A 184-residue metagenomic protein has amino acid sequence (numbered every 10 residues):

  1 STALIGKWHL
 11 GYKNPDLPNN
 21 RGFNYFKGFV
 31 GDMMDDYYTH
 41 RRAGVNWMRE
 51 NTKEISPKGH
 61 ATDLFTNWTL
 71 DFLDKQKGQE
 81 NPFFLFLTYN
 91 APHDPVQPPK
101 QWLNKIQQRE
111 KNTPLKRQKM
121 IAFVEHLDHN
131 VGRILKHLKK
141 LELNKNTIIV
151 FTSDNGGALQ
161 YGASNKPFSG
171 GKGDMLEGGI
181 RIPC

Functional and structural regions predicted by a protein language model:
S1-G11: Short, well-structured beta-strand/strand-turn elements
A3-I5, G28, F84-T88, N146-T152: Outer-envelope exported proteins of Gram-negative bacteria
L10, I55-F65, P114-N130, L143 (+1 more regions): A short beta-strand-to-alpha-helix junction
L10-F83, Y89-K100, Q107-P114, Q118: Formylglycine-dependent
D16-G22, F29, P95-K100, H129 (+1 more regions): Histidine-centered active-site microenvironments of extracellular/periplasmic hydrolases and transferases
R42-M48, N104-T113, D128, A158-S164 (+1 more regions): Short amphipathic alpha-helical segments, especially helix-boundary/capping motifs
T66-D74, N104-T147: A long, amphipathic alpha-helix that forms part of the scaffold/cap immediately adjacent to metal-dependent active
